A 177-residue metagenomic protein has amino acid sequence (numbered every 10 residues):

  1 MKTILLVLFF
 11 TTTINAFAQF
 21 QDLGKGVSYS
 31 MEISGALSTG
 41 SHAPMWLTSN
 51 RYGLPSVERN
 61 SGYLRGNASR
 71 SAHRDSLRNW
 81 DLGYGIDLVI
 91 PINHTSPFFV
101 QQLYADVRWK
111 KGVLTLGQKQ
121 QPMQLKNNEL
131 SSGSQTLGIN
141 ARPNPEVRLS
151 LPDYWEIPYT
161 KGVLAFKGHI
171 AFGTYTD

Functional and structural regions predicted by a protein language model:
M1-D22: Bacterial Sec-dependent N-terminal signal peptides
I4, F9, L77-V107, P122-I139: Surface-exposed loop and membrane-interface regions of Gram-negative outer-membrane beta-barrel proteins
Q19-S76: Outer-membrane beta-barrel initiation region
F20-Y29, S71-L82, R108-K111, W155-F166: Short loop/turn motifs that connect adjacent beta-strands in outer-membrane beta-barrel proteins
I33-G35, T48-L54, N79-N93, L116 (+1 more regions): Transmembrane beta-strand segments that form the barrel wall of outer-membrane beta-barrel proteins
S56-L64, P97-Q101, A141-S150: Residues that define the transmembrane beta-barrel architecture of outer-membrane proteins
L64-R70, L103-V107, L116, V147-D153: Residues on the lipid-exposed face of transmembrane beta-strands in outer-membrane beta-barrel proteins
P122-D177: Internal, well-ordered domain-core segments that constitute the primary functional module of diverse proteins
